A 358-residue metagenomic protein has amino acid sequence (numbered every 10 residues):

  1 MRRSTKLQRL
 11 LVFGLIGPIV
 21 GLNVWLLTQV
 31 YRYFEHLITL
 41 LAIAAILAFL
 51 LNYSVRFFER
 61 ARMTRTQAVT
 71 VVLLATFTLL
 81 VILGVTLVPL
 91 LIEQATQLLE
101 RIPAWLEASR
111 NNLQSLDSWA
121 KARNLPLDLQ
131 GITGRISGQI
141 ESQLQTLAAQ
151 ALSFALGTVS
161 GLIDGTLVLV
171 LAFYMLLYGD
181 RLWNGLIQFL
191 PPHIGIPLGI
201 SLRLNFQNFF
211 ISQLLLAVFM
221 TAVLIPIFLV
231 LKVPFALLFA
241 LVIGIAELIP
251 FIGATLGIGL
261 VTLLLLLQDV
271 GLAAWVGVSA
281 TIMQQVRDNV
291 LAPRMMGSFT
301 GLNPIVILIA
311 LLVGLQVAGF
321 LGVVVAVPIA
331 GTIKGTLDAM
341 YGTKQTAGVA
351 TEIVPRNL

Functional and structural regions predicted by a protein language model:
M1-P89, Q188, Q207, G331 (+1 more regions): Anchoring transmembrane alpha helix of integral membrane proteins
R3, S54-A61, Q67, L74 (+3 more regions): Juxtamembrane membrane-interface segments in integral membrane proteins
R9-Q29, E100-A120, A151-V168, L214 (+2 more regions): Hydrophobic alpha-helical transmembrane segments
G14-L15, I38-A42, Q67-L74, L214-V218 (+5 more regions): Hydrophobic alpha-helical transmembrane segments
Y33-L40, D164, I187, V230-L241 (+4 more regions): Membrane-water interface of transmembrane alpha-helices in multipass transporters/channels
A44-A48, A172, L241-L248, I252-T255 (+4 more regions): Hydrophobic transmembrane alpha-helices
F154-L266, V270-V276: Alpha-helical transmembrane segments and their immediate interhelical loop/hinge regions in multi-pass membrane
A273-L358: Hydrophobic alpha-helical transmembrane segments of membrane transport and translocation systems, primarily multi-pass
